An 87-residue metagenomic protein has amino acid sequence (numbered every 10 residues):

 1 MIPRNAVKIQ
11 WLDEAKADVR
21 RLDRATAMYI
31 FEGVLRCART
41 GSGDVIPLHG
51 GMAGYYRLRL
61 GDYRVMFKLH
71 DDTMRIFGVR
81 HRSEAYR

Functional and structural regions predicted by a protein language model:
M1-Q10, E14-A17, R21-M28, E32 (+3 more regions): Enriched for short, Lys/Arg-rich terminal
E32-L58: A short, surface-exposed loop/turn module that caps and links secondary-structure elements
